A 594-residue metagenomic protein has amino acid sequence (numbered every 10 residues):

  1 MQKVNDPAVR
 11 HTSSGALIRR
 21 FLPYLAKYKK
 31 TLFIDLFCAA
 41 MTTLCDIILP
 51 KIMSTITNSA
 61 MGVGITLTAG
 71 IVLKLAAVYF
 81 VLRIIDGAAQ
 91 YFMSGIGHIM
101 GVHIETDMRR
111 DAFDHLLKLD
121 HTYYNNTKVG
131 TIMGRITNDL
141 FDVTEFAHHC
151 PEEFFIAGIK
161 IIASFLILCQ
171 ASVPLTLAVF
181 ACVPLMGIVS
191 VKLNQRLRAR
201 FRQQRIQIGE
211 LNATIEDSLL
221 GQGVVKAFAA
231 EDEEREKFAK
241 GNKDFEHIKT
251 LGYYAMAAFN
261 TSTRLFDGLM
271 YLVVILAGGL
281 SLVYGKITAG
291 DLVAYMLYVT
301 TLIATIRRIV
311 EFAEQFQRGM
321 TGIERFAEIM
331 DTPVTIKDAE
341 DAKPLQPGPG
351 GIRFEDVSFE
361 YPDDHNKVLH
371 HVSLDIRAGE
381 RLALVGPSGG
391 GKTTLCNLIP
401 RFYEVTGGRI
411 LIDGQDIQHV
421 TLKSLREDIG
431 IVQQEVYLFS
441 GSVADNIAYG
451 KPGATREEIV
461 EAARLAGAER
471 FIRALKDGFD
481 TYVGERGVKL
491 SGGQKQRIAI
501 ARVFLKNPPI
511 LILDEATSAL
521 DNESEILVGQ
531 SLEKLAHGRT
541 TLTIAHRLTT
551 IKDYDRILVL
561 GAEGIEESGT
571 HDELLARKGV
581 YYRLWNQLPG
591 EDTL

Functional and structural regions predicted by a protein language model:
Q2-H11, V102, R110-L140, A213-K237 (+4 more regions): Short intracellular "coupling" helices and adjacent cytoplasmic loop segments at the cytosolic face of multi-pass
S14-K29, I132: A short amphipathic helical element positioned immediately N-terminal to and/or at the very start of a transmembrane
K29-K30, H121-T122, N138-A147, P151 (+10 more regions): An intracellular "coupling" helix at the cytosolic face of ABC transporter transmembrane type-1 domains
L32-F92, C169-P174, G285-A289: Transmembrane helix-loop-helix hairpins at lipid-water interfaces of multipass membrane proteins, especially the type-1
F37, C45, L49, T68 (+5 more regions): Hydrophobic alpha-helical transmembrane segments of ABC transporter permease domains
F37-C38, L82-G101, E152-I159, A178-Q204 (+6 more regions): Alpha-helical transmembrane segments of multi-pass membrane proteins
G62-G64, T68-A77, I167-A181, L251-E324 (+1 more regions): Helix-loop-helix
A339, L345-L594: ABC-type nucleotide-binding domain
